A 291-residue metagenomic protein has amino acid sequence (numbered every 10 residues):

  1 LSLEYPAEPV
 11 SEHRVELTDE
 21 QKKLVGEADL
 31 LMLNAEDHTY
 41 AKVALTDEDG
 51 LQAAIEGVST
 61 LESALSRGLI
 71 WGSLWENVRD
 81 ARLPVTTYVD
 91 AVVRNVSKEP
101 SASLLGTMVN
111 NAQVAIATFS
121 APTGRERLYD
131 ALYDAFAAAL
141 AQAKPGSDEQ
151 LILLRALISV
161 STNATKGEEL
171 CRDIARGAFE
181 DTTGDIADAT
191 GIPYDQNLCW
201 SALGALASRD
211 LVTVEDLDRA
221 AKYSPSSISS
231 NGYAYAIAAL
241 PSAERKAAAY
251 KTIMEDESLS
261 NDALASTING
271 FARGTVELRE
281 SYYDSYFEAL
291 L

Functional and structural regions predicted by a protein language model:
L1: Extended, Lys/Arg-enriched charged tracts that mediate electrostatic binding to polyanionic substrates
Y5-R14, T18-L291: Long, ordered, helix-rich scaffold segments
